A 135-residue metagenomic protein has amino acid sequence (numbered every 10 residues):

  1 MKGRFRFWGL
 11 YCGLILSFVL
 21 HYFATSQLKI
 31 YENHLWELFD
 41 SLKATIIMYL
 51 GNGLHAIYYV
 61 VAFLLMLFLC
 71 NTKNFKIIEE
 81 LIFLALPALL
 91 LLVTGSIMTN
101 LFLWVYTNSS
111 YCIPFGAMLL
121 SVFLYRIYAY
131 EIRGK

Functional and structural regions predicted by a protein language model:
M1-I15, F75-E80: Alpha-helical transmembrane segments and their helix-start/interface "positive-inside/aromatic belt" motifs in integral
R6-F18, L90-K135: Alpha-helical membrane-associated segments of multi-pass integral membrane proteins
L14-Y59: Hydrophobic transmembrane helix segments
Y22, T45, V61, L65 (+3 more regions): Membrane-associated alpha-helix detector
S26-H34, N71-F75, T99-W104, Y130 (+1 more regions): Transmembrane helix-loop junctions in multipass membrane proteins, especially transporters and channels
L35-G51, F75, T99-Y111: Membrane-helix interface and helix-disruption motif detector
N52-L67, L90-S96: Hydrophobic alpha-helical transmembrane segments
A62-L89: Loop-to-transmembrane helix junctions at the membrane interface
